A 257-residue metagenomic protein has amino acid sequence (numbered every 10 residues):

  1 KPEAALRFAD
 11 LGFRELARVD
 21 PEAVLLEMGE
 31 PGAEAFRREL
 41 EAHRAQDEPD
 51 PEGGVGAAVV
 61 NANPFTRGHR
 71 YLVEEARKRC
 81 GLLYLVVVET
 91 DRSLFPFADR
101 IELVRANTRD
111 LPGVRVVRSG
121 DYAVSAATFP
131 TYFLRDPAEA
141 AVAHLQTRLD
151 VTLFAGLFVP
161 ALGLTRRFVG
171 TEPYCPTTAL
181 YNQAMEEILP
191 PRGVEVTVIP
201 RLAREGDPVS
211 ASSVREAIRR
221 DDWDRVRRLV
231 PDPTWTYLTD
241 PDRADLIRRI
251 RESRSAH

Functional and structural regions predicted by a protein language model:
K1: Basic, Lys/Arg-rich alpha-helical nucleic-acid-recognition elements, primarily the DNA-binding modules of transcription
A4-H257: Nucleotidyltransferase catalytic core that binds NTPs
